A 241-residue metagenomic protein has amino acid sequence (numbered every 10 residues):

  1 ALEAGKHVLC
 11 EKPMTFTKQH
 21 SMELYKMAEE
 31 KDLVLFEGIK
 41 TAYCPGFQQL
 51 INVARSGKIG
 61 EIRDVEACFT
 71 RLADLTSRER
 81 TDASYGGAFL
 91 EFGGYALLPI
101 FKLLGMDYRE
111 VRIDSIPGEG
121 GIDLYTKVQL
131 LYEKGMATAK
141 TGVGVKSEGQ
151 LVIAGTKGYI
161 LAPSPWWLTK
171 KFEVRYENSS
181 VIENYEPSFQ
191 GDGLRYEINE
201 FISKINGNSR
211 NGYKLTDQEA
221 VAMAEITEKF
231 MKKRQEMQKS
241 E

Functional and structural regions predicted by a protein language model:
A1-I39: Beta-strand-loop-alpha-helix segment that lines the small-molecule cofactor/substrate pocket of alpha/beta enzymes
G5, S77-S84, N178-E183: Short glycine/proline- and charge-enriched loop/turn segments that cap or connect secondary-structure elements
S21, F47, A96-L97, T169 (+2 more regions): A general structural signal for well-ordered alpha-helical segments in protein cores
M22, E200-E241: C-terminal helix-rich "cap/oligomerization" subdomain common to oxidoreductases
T41-V111: Predominantly a Rossmann-like dinucleotide-binding segment in NAD(P)-dependent oxidoreductases
L97-K171, I198-N208: Contiguous beta-strand/loop segments that form the cofactor/metal-binding neighborhood of enzyme cores
Y185-N199, L215: Active-site loop of classical SDR/Rossmann-like NAD(P)-dependent oxidoreductases, centered on the catalytic Tyr-X3-Lys
